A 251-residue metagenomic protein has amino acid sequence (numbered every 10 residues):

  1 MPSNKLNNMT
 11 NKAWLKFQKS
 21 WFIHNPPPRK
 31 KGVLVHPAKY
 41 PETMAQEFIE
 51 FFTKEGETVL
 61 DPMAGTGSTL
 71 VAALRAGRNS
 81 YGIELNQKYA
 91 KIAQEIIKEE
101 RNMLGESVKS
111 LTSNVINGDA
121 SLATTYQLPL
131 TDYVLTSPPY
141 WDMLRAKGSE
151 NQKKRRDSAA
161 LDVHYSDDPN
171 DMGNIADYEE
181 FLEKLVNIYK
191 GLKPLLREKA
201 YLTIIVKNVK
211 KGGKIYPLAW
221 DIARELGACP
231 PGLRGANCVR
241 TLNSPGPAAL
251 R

Functional and structural regions predicted by a protein language model:
M1-R251: Class I S-adenosyl-L-methionine-dependent methyltransferase catalytic core
